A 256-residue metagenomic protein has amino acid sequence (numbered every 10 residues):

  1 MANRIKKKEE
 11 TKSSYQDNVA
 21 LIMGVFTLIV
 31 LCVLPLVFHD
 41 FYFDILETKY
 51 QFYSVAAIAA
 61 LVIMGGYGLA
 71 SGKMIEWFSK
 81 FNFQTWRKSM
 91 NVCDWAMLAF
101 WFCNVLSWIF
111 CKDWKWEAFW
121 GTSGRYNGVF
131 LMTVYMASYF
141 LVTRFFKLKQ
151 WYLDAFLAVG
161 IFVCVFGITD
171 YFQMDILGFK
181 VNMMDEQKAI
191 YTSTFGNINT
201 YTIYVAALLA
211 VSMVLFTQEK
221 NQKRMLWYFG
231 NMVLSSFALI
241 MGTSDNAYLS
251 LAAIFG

Functional and structural regions predicted by a protein language model:
N3-K8, S14-Y15, I22-V37, A56-G68 (+4 more regions): Alpha-helical transmembrane segments of multi-pass inner-membrane proteins
I5-V19, F83-M90, G121: Short, Lys/Arg-rich N-terminal segment immediately upstream of the first membrane anchor
S13-D17, V37, F41-L46, Q84-R87 (+1 more regions): Asp/Glu-centered strand-loop micro-motifs enriched in Gly/Pro and often flanked by an aromatic residue
F43, E117-T122, I240-D245: Membrane-interface helix caps and helix-loop-helix hairpins in membrane proteins
I45-L106: Hydrophobic alpha-helical transmembrane segments in multi-pass integral membrane proteins
E47-Y50, A118-G128: Non-cytosolic membrane-interface motifs at loop->transmembrane helix junctions
M74-M90, T143-L153, T217-R224: Membrane-interface helix-boundary motifs at transmembrane edges
C111-T122, N182-E186: Membrane-interfacial interhelical loops
